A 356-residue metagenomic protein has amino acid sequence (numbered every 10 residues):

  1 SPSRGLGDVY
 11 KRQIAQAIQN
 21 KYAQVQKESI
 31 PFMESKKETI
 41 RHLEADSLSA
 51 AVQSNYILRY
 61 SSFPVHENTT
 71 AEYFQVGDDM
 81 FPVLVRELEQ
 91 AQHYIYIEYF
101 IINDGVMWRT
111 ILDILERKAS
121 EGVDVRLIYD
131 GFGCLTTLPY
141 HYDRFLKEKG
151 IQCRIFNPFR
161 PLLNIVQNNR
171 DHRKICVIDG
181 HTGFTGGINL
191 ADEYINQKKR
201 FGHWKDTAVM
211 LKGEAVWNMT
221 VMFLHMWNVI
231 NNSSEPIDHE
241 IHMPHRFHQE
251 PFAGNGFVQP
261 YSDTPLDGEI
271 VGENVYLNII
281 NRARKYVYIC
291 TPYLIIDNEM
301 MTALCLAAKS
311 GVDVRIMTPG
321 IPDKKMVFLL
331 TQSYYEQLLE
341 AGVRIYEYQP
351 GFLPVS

Functional and structural regions predicted by a protein language model:
S1-N274, N278, R282, L306 (+3 more regions): N-terminal localization/anchoring segments of enzymes in phospholipid and broader phosphate metabolism
D79, V106, I295, Q349-F352: Short beta->alpha linker loops
Y99, S262, T291-Y293, T318-I321 (+2 more regions): Active-site proximal loops enriched in glycine and acidic residues that flank catalytic Cys/His/Asp and coordinate
L190-E193, P292, T331: Glycine-rich phosphate/pyrophosphate-binding beta-alpha loops
E273, I280, M301, V314 (+1 more regions): A general structural signal for well-ordered alpha-helical packing
Y293-R315, P319, K324: Helical hairpin unit composed of two closely spaced alpha helices linked by a short loop
K324-S356: C-terminal structural cap/anchor segments
